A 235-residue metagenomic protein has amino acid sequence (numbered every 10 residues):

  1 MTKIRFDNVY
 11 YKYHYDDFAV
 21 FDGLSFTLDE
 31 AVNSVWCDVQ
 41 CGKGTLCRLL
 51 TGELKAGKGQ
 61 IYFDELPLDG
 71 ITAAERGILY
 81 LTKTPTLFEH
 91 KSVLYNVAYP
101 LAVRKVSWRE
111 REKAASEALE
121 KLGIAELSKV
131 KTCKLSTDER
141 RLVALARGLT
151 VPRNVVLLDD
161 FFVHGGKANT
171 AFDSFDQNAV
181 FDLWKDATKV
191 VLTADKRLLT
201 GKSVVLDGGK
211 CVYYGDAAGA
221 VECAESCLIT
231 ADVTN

Functional and structural regions predicted by a protein language model:
T51: Helix-to-loop junction immediately C-terminal to a conserved catalytic motif
G59-P67: Conserved ABC transporter NBD signature motif
L66-Y80, T84, V103: ABC ATPase NBD coupling module
T84, K91-K105: Q-loop/switch helix immediately C-terminal to the Walker
E110-L127: Conserved ABC ATPase "signature" region
K131-E139: Conserved ABC ATPase signature
L145: Hydrophobic anchor residue at the start of the ABC signature
G148-L149: ABC ATPase C-loop
